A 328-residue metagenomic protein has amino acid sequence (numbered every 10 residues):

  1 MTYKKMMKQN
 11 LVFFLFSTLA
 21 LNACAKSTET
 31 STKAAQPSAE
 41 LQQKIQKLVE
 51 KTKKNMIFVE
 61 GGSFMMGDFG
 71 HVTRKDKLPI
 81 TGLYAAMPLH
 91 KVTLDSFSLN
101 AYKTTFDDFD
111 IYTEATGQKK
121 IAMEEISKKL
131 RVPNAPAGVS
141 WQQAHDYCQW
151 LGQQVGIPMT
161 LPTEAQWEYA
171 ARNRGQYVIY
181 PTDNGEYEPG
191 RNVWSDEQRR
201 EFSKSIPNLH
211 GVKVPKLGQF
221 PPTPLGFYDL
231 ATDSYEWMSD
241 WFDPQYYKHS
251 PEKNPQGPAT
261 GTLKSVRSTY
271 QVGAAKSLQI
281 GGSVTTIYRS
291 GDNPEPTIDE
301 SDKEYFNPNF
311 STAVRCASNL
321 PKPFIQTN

Functional and structural regions predicted by a protein language model:
M1, S17, S27-S31, S268 (+1 more regions): Intrinsically disordered/low-complexity terminal segments and short unstructured peptides
M1-M7: N-terminal secretory signal peptides that target proteins for export/translocation
F13-A20: Bacterial N-terminal signal peptides
C24-A165, R172-R174, I287-N328: Extended beta-strand/loop cores of jelly-roll/beta-sandwich
M65, R74, L130, A135 (+4 more regions): Functional-site microenvironments in short loops/helix caps that host divalent-cation chemistry
